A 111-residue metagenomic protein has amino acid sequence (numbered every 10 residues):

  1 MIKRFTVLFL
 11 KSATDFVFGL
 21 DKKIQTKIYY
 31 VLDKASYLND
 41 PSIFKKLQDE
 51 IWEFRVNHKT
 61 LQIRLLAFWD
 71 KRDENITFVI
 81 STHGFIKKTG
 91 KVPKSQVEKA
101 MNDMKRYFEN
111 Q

Functional and structural regions predicted by a protein language model:
M1-Q62, K71-V79, I86-Q111: Basic, Lys/Arg-enriched alpha-helical interface segments
